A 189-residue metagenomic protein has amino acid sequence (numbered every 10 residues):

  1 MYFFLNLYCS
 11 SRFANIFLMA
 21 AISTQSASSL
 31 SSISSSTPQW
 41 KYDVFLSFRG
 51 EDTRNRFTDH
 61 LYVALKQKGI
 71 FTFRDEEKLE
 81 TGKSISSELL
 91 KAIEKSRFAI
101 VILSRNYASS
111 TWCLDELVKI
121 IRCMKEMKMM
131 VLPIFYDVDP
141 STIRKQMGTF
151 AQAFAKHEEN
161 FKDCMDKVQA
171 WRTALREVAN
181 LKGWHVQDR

Functional and structural regions predicted by a protein language model:
M1-F98: Conserved N-terminal substructure of TIR/SEFIR domains
A20, Y62-T72, K78, I85-D188: Cross-kingdom TIR/SEFIR domain
